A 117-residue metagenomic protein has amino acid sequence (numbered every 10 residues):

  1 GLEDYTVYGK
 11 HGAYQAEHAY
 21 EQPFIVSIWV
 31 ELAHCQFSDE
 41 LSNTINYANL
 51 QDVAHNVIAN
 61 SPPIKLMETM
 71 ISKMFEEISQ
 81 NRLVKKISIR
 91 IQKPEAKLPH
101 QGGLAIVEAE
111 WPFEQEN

Functional and structural regions predicted by a protein language model:
G1-N117: N-terminal, polar/charged subdomain of small-to-medium soluble alpha/beta proteins
